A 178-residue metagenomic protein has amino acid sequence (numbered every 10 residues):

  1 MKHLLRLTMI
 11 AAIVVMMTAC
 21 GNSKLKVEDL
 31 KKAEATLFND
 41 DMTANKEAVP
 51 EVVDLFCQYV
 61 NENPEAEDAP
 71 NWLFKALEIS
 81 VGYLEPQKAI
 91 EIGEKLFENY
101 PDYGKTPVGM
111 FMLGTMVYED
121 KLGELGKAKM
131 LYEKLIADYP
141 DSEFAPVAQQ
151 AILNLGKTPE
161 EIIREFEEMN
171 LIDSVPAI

Functional and structural regions predicted by a protein language model:
M16-A19: C-terminal motif of bacterial Sec signal peptides marking the signal peptidase cleavage site
G21-S23: Bacterial signal peptide processing site
K31, A35-K75: Post-signal-peptide N-terminal segment of Sec-exported extracytoplasmic proteins
T43, S80, V117-E119, G156: Residue at a conserved register position within TPR or TPR-like alpha-solenoid repeats
T43-L55, G82-G93, L122-L125: Helix-turn-helix repeat elements of alpha-solenoid scaffolds
Y59-A69, Y83, E98-T106, L122 (+2 more regions): Short solvent-exposed coil/turn linkers within tandem alpha-helical repeat scaffolds
A76, L113-G114, I152: Structural register within alpha-helical repeat arrays
K134-D138, E143-I178: Terminal, low-structured helical/coil segments at or just beyond the last alpha-helical repeat
